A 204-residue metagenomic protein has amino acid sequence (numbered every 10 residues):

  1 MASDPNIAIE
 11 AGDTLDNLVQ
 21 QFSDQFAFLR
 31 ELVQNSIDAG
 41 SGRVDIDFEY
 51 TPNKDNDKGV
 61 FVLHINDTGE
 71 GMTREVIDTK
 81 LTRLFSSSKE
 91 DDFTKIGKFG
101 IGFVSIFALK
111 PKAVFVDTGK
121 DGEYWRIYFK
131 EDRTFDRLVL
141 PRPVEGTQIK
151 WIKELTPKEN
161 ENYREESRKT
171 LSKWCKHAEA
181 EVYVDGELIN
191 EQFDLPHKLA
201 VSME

Functional and structural regions predicted by a protein language model:
M1-D45, E49-K58, R74-T82: Bergerat-fold GHKL ATPase/HATPase_c domain
K58-L63, T147: Short beta-strand element(s) in the Bergerat
D67: Acidic ATP/Mg2+-coordinating residue in the GHKL
E70-G71: Glycine-rich G1-box
D92-D194: GHKL-type ATPase core
L199-E204: Extended, Lys/Arg-enriched charged tracts that mediate electrostatic binding to polyanionic substrates
